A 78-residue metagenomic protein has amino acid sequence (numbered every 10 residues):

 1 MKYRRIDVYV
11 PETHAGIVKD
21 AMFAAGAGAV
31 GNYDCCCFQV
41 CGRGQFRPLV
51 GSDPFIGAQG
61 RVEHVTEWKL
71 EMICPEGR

Functional and structural regions predicted by a protein language model:
M1-R78: Hydrophobic structural segments
